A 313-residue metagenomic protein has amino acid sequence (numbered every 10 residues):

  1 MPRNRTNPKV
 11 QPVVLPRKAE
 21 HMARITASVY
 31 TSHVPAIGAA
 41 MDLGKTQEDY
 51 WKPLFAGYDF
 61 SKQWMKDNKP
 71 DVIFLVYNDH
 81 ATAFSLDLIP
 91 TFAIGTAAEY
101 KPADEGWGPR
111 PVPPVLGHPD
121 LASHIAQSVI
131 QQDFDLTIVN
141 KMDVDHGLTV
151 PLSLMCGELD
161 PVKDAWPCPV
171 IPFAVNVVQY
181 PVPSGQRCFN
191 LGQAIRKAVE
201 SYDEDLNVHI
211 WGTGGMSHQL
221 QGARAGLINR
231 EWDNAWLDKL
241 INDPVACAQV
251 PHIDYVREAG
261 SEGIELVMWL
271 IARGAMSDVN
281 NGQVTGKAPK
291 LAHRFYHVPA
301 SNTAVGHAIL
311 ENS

Functional and structural regions predicted by a protein language model:
N4-H21: Short, Lys/Arg-enriched N-terminal segments with co-localized hydrophobic residues within the first ~10-30 amino acids
H21-D71, A83-N190, S201, A223-S313: Flexible, D/E/H-enriched segments
H33, G214-G215: Glycine-rich beta-alpha junction loops
D71-Y77, F173, L206-G214: Beta-strand elements within well-structured catalytic alpha/beta cores of enzymes that handle phosphate/sulfate esters
D79-A81, M216-S217: Catalytic metal-binding/acid-base residues of hydrolase active sites
V178-Q179, I195-K197, D205: Terminal low-complexity/intrinsically disordered segments and their adjoining alpha-helical capping regions in soluble
L191, I195-V199, H209, L220: Extracytoplasmic, non-cytosolic globular domains
